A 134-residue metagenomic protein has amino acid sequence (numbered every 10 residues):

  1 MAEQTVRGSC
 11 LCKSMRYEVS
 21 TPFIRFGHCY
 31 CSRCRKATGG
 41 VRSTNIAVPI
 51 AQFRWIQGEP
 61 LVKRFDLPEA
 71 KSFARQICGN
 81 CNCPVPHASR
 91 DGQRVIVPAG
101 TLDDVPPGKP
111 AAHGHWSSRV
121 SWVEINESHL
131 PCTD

Functional and structural regions predicted by a protein language model:
M1-D134: A short Gly-Trp-Pro
